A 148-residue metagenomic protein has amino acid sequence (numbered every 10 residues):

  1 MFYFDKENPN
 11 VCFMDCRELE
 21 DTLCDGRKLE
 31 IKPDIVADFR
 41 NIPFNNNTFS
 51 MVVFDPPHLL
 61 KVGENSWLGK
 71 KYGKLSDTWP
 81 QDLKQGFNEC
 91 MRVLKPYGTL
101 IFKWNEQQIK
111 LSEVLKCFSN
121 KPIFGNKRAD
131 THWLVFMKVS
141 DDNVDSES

Functional and structural regions predicted by a protein language model:
M1-S148: Class I S-adenosyl-L-methionine-dependent methyltransferase catalytic core
